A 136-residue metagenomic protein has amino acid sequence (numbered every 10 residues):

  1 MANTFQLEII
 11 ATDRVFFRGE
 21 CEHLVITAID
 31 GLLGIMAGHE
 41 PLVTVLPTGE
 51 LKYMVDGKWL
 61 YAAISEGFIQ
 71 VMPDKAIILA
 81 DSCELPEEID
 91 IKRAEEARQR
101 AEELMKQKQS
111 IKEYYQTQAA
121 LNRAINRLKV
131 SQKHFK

Functional and structural regions predicted by a protein language model:
M1, G49, I64, S110-I111: A general marker of short, structured functional hotspots
M1-Q6, K133: N-terminal export/targeting signal detector
Q6-Q99: Compact, glycine-rich, soluble single-domain proteins
P86-K136: Acidic/glycine-rich phosphate/pyrophosphate-binding loops and surrounding catalytic core that coordinate Mg2+
